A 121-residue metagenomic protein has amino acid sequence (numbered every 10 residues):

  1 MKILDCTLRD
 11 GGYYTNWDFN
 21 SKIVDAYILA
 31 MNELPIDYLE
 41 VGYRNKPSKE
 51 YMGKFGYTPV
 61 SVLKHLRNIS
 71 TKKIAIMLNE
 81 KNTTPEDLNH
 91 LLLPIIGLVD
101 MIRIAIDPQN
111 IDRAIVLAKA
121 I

Functional and structural regions predicted by a protein language model:
M1-N16, T71, G97: N-terminal small/glycine-rich loop or linker at the start of catalytic domains across soluble metabolic enzymes
L4, I28, A118: Short glycine-/small-residue-rich flexible loop motifs, especially phosphate/cofactor-binding loops
G12-F19, M31, E50-Y51: A short N-terminal beta->alpha junction/helix N-cap motif
N16-A26, D107-R113: Glycine-rich anion/phosphate-binding loops
N32, Y38, Y43-I121: Active-site beta->alpha loop and helix N-cap motifs at the rims of alpha/beta catalytic domains
